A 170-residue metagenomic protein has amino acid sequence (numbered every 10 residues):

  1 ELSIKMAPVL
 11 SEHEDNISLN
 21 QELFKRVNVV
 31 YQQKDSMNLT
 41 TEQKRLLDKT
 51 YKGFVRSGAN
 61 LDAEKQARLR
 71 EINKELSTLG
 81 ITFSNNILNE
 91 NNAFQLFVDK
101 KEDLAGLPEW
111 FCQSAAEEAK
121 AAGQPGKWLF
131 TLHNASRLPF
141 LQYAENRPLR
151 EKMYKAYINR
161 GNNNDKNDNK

Functional and structural regions predicted by a protein language model:
L2-K170: His/Asp/Glu-rich acidic catalytic environments and adjacent acidic regulatory segments
